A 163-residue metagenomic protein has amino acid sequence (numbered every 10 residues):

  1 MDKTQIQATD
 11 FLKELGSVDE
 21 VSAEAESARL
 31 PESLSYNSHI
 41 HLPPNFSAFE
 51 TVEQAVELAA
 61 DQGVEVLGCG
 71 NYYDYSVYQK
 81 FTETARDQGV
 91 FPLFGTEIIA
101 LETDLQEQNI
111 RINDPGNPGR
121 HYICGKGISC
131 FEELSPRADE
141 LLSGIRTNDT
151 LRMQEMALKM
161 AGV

Functional and structural regions predicted by a protein language model:
M1-E32, E50, A85: Metal-centered catalytic cores of metalloenzymes
L30-V163: A metal-dependent hydrolase metal-coordination microenvironment
